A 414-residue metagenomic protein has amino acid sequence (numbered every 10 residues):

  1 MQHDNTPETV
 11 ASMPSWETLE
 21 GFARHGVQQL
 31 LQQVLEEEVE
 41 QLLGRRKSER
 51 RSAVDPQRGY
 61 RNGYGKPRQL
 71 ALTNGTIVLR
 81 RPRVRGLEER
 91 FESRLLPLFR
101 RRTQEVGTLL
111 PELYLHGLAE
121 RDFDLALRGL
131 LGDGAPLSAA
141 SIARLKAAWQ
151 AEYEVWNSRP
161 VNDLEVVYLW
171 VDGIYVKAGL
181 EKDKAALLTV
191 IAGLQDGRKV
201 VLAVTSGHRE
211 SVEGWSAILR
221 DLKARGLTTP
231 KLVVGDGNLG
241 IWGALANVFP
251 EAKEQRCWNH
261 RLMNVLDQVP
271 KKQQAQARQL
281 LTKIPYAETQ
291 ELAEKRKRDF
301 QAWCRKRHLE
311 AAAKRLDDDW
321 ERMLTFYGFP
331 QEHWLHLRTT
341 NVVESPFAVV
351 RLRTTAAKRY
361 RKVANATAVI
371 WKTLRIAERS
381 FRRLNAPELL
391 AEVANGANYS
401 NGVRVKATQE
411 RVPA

Functional and structural regions predicted by a protein language model:
M1-V10, P14, E37-E40, R45 (+3 more regions): Acidic/histidine-rich catalytic cores and adjacent linkers of DNA breakage/strand-transfer/modification proteins
Q2-P97, K177: Short, conserved DNA-binding cores of transcription-related domains
L35, V39, N74, G86 (+14 more regions): Mobile genetic element proteins and their domesticated derivatives, centered on retroelements and DNA transposons
T76-E88, E92-R101, E105, L131-V234 (+4 more regions): RNase H-like nuclease fold core
L79, R90, V265-Q301: Metal-dependent DNA phosphodiester-chemistry modules and their immediately adjacent helices/loops in DNA-processing
E105-G117: Short, amphipathic alpha-helical "recognition" segments used to contact nucleic acids or chromatin
R121-D133: DNA-recognition alpha helix
L232-L239, A244-L280: Conserved beta-strand -> loop -> alpha-helix junction used to position metal-binding or nucleic-acid-contacting
